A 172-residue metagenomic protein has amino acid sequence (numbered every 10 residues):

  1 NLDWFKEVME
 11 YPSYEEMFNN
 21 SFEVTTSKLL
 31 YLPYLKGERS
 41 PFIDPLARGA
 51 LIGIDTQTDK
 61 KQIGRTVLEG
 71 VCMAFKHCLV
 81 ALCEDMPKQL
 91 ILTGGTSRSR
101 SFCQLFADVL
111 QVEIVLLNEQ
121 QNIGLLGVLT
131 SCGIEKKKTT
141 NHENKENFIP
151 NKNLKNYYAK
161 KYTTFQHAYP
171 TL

Functional and structural regions predicted by a protein language model:
N1-T93, R98-L172: Active-site core segments that coordinate phosphate-bearing ligands/cofactors across diverse enzyme families
